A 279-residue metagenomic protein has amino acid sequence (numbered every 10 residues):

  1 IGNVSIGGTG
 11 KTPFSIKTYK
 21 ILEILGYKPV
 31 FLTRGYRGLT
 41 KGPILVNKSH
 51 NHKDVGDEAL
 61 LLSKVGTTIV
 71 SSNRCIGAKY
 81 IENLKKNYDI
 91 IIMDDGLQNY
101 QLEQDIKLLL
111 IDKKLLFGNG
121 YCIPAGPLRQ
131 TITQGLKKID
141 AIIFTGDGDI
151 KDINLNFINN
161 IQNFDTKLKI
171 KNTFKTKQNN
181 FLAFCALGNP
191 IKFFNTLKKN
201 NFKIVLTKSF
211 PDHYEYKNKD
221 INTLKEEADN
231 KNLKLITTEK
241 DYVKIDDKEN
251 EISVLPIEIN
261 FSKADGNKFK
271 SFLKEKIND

Functional and structural regions predicted by a protein language model:
I1-K48: Walker A (P-loop) phosphate-binding motif
Y36-F157: Phosphate/Mg2+-binding loops and adjacent switch elements in nucleotide/diphosphate-handling enzyme cores
K107-I111, L136-G146, N160-L168, F174-Q178 (+3 more regions): Conserved beta-strand/loop subsegment of P-loop NTPase cores
F117-L128, T173-T176, E215-N218, F261-S271: Short, charged, surface-exposed secondary-structure boundary motifs
A141-I150, T166-K171, F184-N189, F210-Y216 (+2 more regions): G-domain G4 guanine-recognition motif of GTPases
F174-N218: Redox- and metal-dependent alpha/beta enzyme cores, enriched for Fe-S-associated oxidoreductases and cofactor-handling
P211-Y214, N250-D279: Short, flexible loop segments at boundaries between secondary-structure elements
E215-L233, K240-Y242: A short, acidic, amphipathic alpha-helical segment used as a generic capping/interface helix at domain edges
